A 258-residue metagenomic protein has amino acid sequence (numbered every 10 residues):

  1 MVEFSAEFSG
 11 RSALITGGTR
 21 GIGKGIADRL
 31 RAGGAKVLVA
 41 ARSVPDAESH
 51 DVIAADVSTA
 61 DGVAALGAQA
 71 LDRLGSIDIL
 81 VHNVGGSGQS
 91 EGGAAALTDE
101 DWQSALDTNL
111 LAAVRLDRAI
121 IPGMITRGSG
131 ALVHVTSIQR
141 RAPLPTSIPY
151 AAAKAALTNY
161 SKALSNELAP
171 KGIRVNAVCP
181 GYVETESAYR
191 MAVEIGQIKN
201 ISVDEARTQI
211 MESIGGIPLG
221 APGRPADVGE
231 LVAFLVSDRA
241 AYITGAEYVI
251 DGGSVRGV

Functional and structural regions predicted by a protein language model:
V2-S5, E91, A142, A221 (+3 more regions): Short C-terminal tail/terminal secondary-structure segment of NAD(P)H-dependent dehydrogenase/reductase domains
S12, T19-R20: Conserved glycine-rich cofactor-binding loop
E91-A94, T98-L106, L132, S213: Substrate-binding pocket helix/loop in short-chain dehydrogenase/reductase
D117, A153, S161: Active-site helix of classical SDR
A142-I148, P170-K171, G220, D238: Active-site loop immediately N-terminal to the catalytic Tyr-X3-Lys motif of short-chain dehydrogenase/reductase
A169, R174, I243-G245: Short, small/polar-rich loop/turn modules that mediate ligand/substrate recognition or access, typified
A177, I201-R239, I243, G252: C-terminal helical subdomain
